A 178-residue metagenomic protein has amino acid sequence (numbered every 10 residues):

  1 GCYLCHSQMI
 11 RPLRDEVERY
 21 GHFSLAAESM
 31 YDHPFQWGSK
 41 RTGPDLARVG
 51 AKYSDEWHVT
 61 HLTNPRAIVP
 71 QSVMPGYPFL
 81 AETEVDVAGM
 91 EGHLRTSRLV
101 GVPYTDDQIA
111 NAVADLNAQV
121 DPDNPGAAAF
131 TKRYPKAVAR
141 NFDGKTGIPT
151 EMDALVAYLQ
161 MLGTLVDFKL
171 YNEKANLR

Functional and structural regions predicted by a protein language model:
G1-R178: Periplasmic c-type cytochrome electron-transfer domains
